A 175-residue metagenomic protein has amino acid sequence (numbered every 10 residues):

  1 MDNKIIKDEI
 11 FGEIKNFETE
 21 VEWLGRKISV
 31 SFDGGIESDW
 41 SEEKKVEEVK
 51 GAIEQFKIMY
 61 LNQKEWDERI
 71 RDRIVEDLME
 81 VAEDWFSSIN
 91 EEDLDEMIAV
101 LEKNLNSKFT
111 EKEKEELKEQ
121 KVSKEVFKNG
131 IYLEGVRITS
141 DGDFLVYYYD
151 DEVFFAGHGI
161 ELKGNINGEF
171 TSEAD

Functional and structural regions predicted by a protein language model:
M1-E111: Long, contiguous N-terminal structural blocks used for assembly/anchoring
M1-T19, S123-D175: Acidic, proline/glycine-rich low-complexity IDRs
E37, L61, E65, K114 (+3 more regions): Short linear sequence elements within intrinsically disordered, low-complexity coil regions
S88-I89, V100-F144: Long amphipathic N-terminal alpha/beta scaffold segment
